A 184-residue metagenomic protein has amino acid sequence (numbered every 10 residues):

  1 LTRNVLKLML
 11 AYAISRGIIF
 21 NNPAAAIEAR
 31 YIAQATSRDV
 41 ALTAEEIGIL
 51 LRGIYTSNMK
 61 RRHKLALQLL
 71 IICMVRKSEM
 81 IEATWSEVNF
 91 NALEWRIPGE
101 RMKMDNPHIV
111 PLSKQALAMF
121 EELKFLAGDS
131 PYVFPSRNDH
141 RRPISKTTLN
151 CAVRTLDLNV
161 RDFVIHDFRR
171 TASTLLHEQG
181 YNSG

Functional and structural regions predicted by a protein language model:
L1-N4, S15, I19-E82, N91 (+3 more regions): Basic, Lys/Arg- and aromatic-enriched nucleic-acid-binding interface segment
M9-F20, V88, N182: Bacterial peptidoglycan biogenesis and beta-lactam-recognition machinery
N21, I32-T36, P98, L117-C151: Major-groove DNA-contacting interfaces characterized by cationic-aromatic clusters
R52-K64, C73, V110, L123-V133 (+2 more regions): Short, basic (Lys/Arg/His-rich) helix/loop patches that form interaction surfaces in the mid-to-C-terminal regions
E94, P107-P111: Well-ordered beta-strand positions in beta-sheet-rich domains
